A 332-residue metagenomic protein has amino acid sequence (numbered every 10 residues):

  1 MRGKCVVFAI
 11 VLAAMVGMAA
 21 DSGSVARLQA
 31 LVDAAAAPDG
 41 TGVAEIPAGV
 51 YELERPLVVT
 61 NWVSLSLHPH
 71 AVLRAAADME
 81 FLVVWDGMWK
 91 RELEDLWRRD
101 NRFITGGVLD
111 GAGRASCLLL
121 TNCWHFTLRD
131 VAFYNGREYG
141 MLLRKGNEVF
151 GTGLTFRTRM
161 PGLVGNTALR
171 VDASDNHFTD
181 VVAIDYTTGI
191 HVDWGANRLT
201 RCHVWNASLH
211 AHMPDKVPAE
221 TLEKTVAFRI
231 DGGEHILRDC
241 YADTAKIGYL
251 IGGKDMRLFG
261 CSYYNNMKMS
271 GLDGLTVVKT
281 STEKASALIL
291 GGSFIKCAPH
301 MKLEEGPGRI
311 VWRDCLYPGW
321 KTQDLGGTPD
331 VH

Functional and structural regions predicted by a protein language model:
M1-C5: Positively charged n-region of N-terminal signal peptides that target proteins for export
V6-M15: Bacterial N-terminal signal peptides
A19-P47, E52-L53: Acidic Gly/Asp/Thr-rich repetitive segments characteristic of extracellular carbohydrate-active and adhesion proteins
D33, A37, E52-S64, L73-T105 (+3 more regions): Extracellular beta-strand-rich solenoid/capping regions of secreted or surface-exposed proteins that bind or remodel
T41, A48, E54, W62 (+14 more regions): Surface-exposed or flexible loop/turn and strand-edge residues in extracellular/cell-surface modules
P47, T60, S66-H68, R74-A76 (+25 more regions): Feature marks extracellular polysaccharide-active and adherence modules
L53-P56, R74-E80, A112-L118, R137-L143 (+7 more regions): Short glycine/acidic-rich loop motifs that flank beta-strands on beta-rich extracellular proteins
A71, R99, G107, C123 (+8 more regions): Small-residue (G/S/T/A) turn/hinge positions that recur once per unit in extracellular repeat modules
